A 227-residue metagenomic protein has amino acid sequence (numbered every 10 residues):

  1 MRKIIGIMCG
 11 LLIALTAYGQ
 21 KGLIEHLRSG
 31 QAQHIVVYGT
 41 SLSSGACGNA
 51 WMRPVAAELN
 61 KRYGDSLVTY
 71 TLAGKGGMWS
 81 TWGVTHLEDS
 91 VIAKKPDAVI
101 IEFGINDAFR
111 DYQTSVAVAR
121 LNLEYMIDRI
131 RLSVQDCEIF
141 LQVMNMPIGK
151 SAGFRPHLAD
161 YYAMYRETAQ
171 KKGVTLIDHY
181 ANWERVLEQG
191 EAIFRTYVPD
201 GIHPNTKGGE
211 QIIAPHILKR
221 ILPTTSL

Functional and structural regions predicted by a protein language model:
R2-G10: Sec-dependent signal peptide recognition, specifically the positively charged N-region followed immediately by
G10-Y18: Hydrophobic h-region of N-terminal signal peptides that target proteins for export in Gram-negative bacteria
Y18-G76, H86-K95: Serine-esterase "nucleophile elbow" of acetyl-processing enzymes
K21-L23, M144-L227: Catalytic His-Asp segment of secreted/periplasmic serine-dependent ester chemistry enzymes
S41-G45, K75-T81, I105-R110, N145-G149 (+2 more regions): Solvent-exposed loop/turn segments at secondary-structure junctions within structured extracellular/periplasmic domains
V91-I101, I105: Proline-aspartate-enriched helix->loop->beta-strand connector
E102-N106, R129-Y162: Active-site segments of SGNH/GDSL-like serine hydrolases that catalyze O-acetyl group transfer/hydrolysis on lipids
S115-E124, H157-Y162: Charged helix-capping and loop-helix junction motifs
